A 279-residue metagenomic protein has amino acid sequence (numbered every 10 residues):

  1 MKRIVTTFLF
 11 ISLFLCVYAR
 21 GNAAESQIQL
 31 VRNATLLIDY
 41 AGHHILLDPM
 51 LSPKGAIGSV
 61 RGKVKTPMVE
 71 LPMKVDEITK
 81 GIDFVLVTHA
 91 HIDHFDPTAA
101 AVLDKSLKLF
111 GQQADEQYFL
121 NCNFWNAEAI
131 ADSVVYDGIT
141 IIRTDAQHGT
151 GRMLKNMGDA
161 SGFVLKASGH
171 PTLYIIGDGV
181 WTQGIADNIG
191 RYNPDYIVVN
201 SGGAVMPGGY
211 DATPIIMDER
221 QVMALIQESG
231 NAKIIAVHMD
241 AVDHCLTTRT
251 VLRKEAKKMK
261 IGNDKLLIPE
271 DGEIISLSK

Functional and structural regions predicted by a protein language model:
M1-A24: Bacterial Sec-dependent N-terminal signal peptides
N22-A24, V31, G111-H170, E255-S278: Metallo-beta-lactamase
A24-K74, N156-G177, Y196: Conserved beta-strand hairpin/beta-sheet module of binuclear metal-dependent hydrolase folds, prominently
I38, D48, H89, D96 (+5 more regions): Divalent metal-coordination and catalytic microenvironments
H43-L86, P97-A99, G151, T182-R191: Pre-active-site segment of Zn-dependent metallo-hydrolases
P53-K54, A90-F95, E116-F119, V134-V135 (+5 more regions): Active-site environment of divalent metal-dependent phosphoester hydrolases
G55-A56, M73-V134, T150: Active-site HxH/HxHxD metal-binding segment of metal-dependent hydrolases
A114, V180-D271: Cap/insert and terminal regions of metallo-dependent hydrolase folds
